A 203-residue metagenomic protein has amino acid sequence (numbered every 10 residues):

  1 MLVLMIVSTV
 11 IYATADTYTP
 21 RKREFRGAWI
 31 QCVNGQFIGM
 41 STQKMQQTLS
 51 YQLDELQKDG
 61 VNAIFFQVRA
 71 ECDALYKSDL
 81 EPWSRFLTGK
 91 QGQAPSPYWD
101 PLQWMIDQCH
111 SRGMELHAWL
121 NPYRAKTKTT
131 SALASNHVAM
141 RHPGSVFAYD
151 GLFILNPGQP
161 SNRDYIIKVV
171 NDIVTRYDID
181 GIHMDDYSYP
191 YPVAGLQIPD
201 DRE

Functional and structural regions predicted by a protein language model:
M1-T9: Bacterial N-terminal signal peptides
R23-F25, W29-Q31, G35-Q47, D107 (+1 more regions): Active-site-adjacent "subsite" loops/lids of carbohydrate-active enzymes
R26-I30, I64-F66, L116-A118, I182-D185: Hydrophobic faces of well-ordered beta-strands that scaffold small-molecule active sites in alpha/beta enzyme cores
M40-D59, F86-R112: Aromatic- and glycine-enriched glycan-recognition loops and surfaces that form the carbohydrate-binding subsites
Q47-A74, R176-G181: Catalytic domains of carbohydrate-active enzymes, especially glycoside hydrolases
G60-P97: Aromatic-lined carbohydrate-binding/catalytic grooves of carbohydrate-active enzymes
A74-G89, R124-D150, Y187-E203: Aromatic- and acidic-residue-enriched segments that line the glycan-binding/catalytic groove of carbohydrate-active
S161-E203: Active-site neighborhood of glycoside hydrolase catalytic domains
